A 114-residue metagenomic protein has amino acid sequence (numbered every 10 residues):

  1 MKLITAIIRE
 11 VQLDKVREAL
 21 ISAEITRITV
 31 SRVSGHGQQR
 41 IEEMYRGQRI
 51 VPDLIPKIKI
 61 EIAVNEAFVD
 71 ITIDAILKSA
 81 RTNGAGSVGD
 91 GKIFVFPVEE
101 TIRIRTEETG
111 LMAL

Functional and structural regions predicted by a protein language model:
M1-L114: Positively charged, small/polar-rich N-terminal and surface patches that mediate targeting and assembly and bind
